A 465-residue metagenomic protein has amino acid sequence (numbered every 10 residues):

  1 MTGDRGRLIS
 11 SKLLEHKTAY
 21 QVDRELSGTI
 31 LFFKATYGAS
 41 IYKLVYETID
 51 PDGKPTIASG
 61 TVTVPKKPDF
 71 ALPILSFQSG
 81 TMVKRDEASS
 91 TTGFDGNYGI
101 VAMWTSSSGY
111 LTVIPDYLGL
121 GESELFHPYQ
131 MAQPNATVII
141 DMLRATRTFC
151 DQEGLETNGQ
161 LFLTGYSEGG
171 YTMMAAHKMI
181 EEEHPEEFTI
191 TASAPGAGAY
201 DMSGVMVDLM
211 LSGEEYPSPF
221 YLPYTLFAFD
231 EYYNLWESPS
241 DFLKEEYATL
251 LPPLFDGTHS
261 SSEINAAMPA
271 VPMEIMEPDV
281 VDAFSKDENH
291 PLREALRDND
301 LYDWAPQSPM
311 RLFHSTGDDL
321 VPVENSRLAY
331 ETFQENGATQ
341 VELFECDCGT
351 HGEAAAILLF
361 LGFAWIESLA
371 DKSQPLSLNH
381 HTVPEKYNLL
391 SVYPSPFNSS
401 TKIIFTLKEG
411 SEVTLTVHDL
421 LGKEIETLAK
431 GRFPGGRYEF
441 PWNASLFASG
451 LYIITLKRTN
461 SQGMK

Functional and structural regions predicted by a protein language model:
M1-D69: Catalytic-loop region of hydrolases
D52-S59, P65-W104: Short, surface-exposed "cap/lid" segments of acyl-processing enzymes
Y129-D151: Alpha/beta-hydrolase active-site loop
R144-Y216: Primarily recognizes the serine-hydrolase "nucleophile elbow" in alpha/beta-hydrolase and SGNH/GDSL folds
G196-D303: Accessory cap/linker subdomain of secreted extracellular hydrolases
R293-E294, L320, R327-Q374: C-terminal catalytic histidine-bearing segment of alpha/beta-hydrolase fold enzymes
R311-D318: Short beta-strand/loop motif that positions the catalytic acidic residue of the alpha/beta-hydrolase fold
H381-Y393, F397-K465: C-terminal outer-membrane/trafficking sorting elements
